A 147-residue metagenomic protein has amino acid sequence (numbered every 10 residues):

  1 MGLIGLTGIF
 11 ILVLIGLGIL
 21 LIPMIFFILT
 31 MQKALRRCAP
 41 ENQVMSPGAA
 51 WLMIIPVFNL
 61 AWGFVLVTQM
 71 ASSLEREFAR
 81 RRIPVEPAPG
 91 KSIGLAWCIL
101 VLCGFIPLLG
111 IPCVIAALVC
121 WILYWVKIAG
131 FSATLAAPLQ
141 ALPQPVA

Functional and structural regions predicted by a protein language model:
M1-L6, I22-V101, A116-A147: Membrane-interface extramembranous regions at the lipid-water interface
I11-F27: Short, small/hydrophobic-residue-rich motifs at membrane-helix boundaries and re-entrant hairpins of integral membrane
V13-G18, P56-N59, C103-V114: Short hydrophobic membrane-inserting alpha-helices and related fusion/pore-forming segments
